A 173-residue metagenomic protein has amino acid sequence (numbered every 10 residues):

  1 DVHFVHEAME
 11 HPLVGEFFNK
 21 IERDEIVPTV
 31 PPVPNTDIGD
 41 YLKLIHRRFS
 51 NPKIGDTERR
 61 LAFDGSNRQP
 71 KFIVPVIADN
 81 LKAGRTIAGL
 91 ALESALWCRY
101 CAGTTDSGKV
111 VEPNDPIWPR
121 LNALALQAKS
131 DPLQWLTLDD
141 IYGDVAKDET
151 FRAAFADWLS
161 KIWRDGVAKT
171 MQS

Functional and structural regions predicted by a protein language model:
D1-S173: Non-transmembrane, aqueous-exposed alpha-helical and coiled segments at domain scale
